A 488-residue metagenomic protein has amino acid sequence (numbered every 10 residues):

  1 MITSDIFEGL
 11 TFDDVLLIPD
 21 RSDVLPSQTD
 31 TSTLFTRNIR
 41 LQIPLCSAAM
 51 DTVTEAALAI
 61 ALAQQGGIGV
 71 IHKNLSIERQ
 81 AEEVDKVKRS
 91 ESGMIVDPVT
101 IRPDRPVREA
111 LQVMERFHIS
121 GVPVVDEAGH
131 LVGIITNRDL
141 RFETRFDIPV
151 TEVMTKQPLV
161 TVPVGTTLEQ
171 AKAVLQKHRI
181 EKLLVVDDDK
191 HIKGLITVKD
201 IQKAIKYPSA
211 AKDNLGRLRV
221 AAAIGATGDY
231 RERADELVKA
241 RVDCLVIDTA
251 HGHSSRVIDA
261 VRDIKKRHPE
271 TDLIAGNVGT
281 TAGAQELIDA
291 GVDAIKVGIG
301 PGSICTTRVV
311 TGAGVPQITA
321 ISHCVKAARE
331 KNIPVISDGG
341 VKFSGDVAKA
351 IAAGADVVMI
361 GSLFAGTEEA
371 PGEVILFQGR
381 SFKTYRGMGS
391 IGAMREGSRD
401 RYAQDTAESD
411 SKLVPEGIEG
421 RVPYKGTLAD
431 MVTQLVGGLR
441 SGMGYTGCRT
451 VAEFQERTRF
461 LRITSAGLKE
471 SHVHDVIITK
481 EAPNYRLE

Functional and structural regions predicted by a protein language model:
M1-R21, R102, P163, Q170-A173 (+4 more regions): Alpha/beta catalytic cores of nucleotide-metabolism and tRNA/nucleoside-modifying enzymes
S27, S76-D85, E143-D147, T167 (+6 more regions): Active-site-adjacent beta->alpha loops and helix N-cap segments on the catalytic face of soluble alpha/beta enzymes
S27-L41, A48-M50, R79-F117, V124-D126 (+5 more regions): Bateman/CBS regulatory modules and CBS-like beta-alpha motifs in cytosolic regions of diverse proteins
R40-S47, M94-P98, Q157, D213-A223 (+3 more regions): Short beta-strand/loop segments at the ligand-binding rim of alpha/beta enzyme cores
A57-I60, R231-A240, G279-V297, S337 (+1 more regions): Catalytic cores of alpha/beta
Q64-R79, V242-S254, D293-T311, V341-I375: Glycine-rich phosphate-binding active-site loops on the catalytic face of alpha/beta enzymes
V70-N74, T100-I101, G121-P123, T161-P163 (+6 more regions): Catalytic beta/alpha-barrel core
I71-S76, I119, P123, L131-F146 (+4 more regions): Short beta->alpha transition motifs characteristic of CBS
